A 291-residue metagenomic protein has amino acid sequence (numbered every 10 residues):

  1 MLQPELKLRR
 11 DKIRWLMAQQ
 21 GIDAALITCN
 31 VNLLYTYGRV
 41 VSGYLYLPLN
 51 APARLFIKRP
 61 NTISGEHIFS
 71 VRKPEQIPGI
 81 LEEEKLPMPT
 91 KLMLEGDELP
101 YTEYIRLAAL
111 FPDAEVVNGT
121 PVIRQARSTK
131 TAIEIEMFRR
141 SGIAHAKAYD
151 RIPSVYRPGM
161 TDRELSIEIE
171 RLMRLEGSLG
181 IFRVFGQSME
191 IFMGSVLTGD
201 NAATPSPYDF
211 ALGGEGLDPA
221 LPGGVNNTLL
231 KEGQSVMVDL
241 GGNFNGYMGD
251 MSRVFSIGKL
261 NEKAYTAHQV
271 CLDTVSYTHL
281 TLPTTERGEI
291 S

Functional and structural regions predicted by a protein language model:
M1-L280, S291: Active-site neighborhoods and metal-handling regions in enzymes and metal-associated proteins
